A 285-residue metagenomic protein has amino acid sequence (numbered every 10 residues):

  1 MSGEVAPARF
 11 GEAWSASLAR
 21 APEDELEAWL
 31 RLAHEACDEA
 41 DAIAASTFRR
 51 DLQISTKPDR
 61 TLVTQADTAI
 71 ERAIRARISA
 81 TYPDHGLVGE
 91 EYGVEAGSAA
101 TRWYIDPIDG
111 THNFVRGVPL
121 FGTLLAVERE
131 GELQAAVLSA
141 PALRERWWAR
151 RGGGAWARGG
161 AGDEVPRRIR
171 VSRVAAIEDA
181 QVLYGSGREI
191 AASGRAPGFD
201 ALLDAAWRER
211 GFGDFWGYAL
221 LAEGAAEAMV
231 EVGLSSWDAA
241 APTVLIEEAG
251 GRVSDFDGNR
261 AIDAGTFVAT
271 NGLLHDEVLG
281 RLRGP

Functional and structural regions predicted by a protein language model:
M1-I108, L274-G280: N-terminal subdomain of lithium-sensitive/metallo-dependent phosphomonoesterases centered on the IMPase/IPPase/PAP
A33, C37-A40, A136, P242 (+1 more regions): Small-residue (primarily alanine) positions within well-ordered alpha-helices, especially packing/interaction faces
A40, A44, D67, I78 (+7 more regions): Residue-level signal for inorganic ion chemistry
S55, E95-G97, E130, W148 (+3 more regions): Solvent-exposed alpha-helices and their adjacent loops that cap or buttress functional pockets in soluble metabolic
T68, R72, E91, P107-G110 (+5 more regions): Generic detector of well-ordered alpha-helical packing
A73, G122, A241-V244: Short amphipathic alpha-helical face segments that pack within enzyme cores and frequently flank/anchor catalytic
G97-G159: DPxDG-like acidic metal-binding loop motif
R170-P285: An extended, acidic
